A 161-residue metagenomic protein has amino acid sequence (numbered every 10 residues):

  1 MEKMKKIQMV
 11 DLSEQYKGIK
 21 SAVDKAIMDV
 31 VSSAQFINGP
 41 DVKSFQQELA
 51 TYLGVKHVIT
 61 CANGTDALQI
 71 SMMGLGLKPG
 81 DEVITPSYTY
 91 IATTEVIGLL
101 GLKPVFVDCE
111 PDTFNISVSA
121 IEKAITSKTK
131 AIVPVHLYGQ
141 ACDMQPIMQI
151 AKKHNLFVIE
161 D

Functional and structural regions predicted by a protein language model:
M1-Q35, P40: N-terminal "arm"/small-domain region of PLP-dependent enzymes with the aminotransferase-like
M9-D11, A62, V133-V135: Short beta-strand segments
D11, I27, L49-A50, V83: Short hydrophobic motif
S33-E82, V96-L100, F106-D108: Phosphate-binding glycine-rich loop
M73-E160: PLP-dependent aminotransferase-like
